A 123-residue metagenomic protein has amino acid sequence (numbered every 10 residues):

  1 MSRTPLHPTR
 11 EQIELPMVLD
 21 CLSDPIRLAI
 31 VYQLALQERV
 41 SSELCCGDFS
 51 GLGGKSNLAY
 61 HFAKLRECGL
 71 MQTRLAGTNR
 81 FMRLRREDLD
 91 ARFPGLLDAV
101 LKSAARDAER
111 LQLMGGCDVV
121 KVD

Functional and structural regions predicted by a protein language model:
S2-E14, Y32-Q37, R85-D123: Amphipathic alpha-helical dimerization/coiled-coil segments that flank or bridge DNA-binding/regulatory modules
R3-T4, L22, V31, E38 (+2 more regions): N-proximal short alpha-helices
M17-G54, A76-D88: N-terminal helix-turn-helix DNA-binding core of bacterial DNA-binding proteins
D24, H61, P94: Conserved acidic functional residues
C46-M71: Canonical helix-turn-helix DNA-binding module
R74-L75, A99: A generic structural-conservation signal
